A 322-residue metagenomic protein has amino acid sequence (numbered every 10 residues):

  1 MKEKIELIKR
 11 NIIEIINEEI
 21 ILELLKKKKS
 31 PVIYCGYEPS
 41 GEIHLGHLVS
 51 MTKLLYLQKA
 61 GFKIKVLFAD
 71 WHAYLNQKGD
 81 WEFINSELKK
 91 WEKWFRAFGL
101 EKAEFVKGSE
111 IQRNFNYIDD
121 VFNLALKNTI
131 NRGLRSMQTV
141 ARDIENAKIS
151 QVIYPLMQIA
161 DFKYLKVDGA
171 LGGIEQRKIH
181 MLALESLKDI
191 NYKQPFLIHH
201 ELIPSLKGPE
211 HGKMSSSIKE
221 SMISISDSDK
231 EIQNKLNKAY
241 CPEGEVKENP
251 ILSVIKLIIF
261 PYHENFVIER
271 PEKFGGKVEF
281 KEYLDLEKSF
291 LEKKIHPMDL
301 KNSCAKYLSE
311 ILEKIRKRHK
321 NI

Functional and structural regions predicted by a protein language model:
M1-N17: Short functional linear segments
I12-Q77, G169-A183: N-terminal catalytic cores of NTP/NDP-binding nucleotidyl/phosphoryl-transfer enzymes
I13-N17, F105-V106, I223-I225: Short acidic-hydrophobic, aromatic-tinged amphipathic segments that line or gate anion-handling sites
E38, E110, L202: Residues that form or immediately flank small-molecule/cofactor binding pockets and catalytic motifs
H44, F95, H211: Divalent metal-coordination and catalytic microenvironments
A69-E82, H200-K207: Short connector loops at secondary-structure junctions
E82-H199: Divalent-metal (Mg2+/Mn2+/Ca2+)-assisted nucleotide/phosphate chemistry catalytic cores
I159, L165, R177-I322: Conserved nucleotide- and phosphate/pyrophosphate-binding catalytic cores in adenylate/nucleotidyl-handling enzymes
